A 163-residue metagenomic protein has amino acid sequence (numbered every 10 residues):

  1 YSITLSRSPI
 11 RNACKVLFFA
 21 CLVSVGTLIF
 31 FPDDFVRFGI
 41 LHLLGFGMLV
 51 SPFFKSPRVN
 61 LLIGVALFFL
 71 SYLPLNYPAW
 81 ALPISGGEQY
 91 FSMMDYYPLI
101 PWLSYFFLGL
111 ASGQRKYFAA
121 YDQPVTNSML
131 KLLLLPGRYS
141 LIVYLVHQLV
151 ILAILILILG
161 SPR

Functional and structural regions predicted by a protein language model:
Y1-R163: Alpha-helical transmembrane segments and their immediate juxtamembrane cytosolic regions
